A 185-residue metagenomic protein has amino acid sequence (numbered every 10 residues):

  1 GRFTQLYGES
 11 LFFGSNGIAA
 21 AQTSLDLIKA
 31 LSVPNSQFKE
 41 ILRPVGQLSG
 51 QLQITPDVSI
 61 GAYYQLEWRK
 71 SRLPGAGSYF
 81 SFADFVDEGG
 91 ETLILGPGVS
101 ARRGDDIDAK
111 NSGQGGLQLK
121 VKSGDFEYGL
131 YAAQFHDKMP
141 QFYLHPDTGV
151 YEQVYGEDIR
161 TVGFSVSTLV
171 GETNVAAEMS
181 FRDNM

Functional and structural regions predicted by a protein language model:
G1, I60-A62, F126-Y128, V175-A177: Transmembrane beta-strands of outer-membrane beta-barrel proteins
G1-D84: Outer membrane beta-barrel
Q5-L11, W68-P74, H136-F142, N174-A176 (+1 more regions): Gram-negative outer-membrane beta-barrel proteins
S32-S36, S78, E91-L93, A101-D105 (+1 more regions): Extracellular loop and loop/strand-boundary signature of outer-membrane beta-barrel proteins
L42-G46, N111-G115, D158-V162, L169: Residues that define the transmembrane beta-barrel architecture of outer-membrane proteins
R43, T55-D57, S123-G124, F135 (+2 more regions): Outer-membrane beta-barrel channels and translocator barrels
L48-L52, L117-V121, L130, F164-T168 (+1 more regions): Residues on the lipid-exposed face of transmembrane beta-strands in outer-membrane beta-barrel proteins
F142-M185: Long, K/E/R/D-enriched contiguous segments that form extended
